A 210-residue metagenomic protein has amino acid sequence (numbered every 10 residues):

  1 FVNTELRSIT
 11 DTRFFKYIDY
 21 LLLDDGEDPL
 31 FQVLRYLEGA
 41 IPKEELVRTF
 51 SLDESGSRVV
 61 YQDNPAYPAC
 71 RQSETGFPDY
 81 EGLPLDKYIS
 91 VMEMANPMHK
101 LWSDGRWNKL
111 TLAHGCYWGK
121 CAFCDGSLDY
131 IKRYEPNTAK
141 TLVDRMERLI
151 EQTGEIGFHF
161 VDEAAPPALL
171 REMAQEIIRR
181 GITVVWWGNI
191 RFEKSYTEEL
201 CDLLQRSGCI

Functional and structural regions predicted by a protein language model:
F1-Y67: Glycine-rich beta-alpha loop elements in corrinoid/cobalamin-binding modules across cobalamin-dependent enzymes
Q72-S73, P78-I210: Radical SAM [4Fe-4S] cluster-binding motif and immediate context
